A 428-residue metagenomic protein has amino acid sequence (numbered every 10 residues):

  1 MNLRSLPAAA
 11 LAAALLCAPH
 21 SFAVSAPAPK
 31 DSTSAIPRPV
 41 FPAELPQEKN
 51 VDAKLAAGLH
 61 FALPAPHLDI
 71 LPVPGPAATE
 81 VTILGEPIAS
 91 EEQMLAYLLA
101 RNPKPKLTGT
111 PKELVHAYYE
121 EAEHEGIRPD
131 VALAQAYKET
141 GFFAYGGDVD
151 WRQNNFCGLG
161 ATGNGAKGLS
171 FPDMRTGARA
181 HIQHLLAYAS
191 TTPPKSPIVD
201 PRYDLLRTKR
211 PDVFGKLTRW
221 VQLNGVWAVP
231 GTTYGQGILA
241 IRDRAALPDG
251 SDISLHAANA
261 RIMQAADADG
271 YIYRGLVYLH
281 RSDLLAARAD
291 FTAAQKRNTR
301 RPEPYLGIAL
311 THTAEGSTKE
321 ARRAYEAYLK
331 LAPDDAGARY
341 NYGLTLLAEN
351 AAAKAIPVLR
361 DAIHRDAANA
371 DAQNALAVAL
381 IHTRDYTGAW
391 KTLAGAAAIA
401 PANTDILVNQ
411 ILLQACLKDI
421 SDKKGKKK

Functional and structural regions predicted by a protein language model:
N2, F22-M263: Catalytic cores of secreted/periplasmic lytic hydrolases that degrade extracellular macromolecules
A260-R261, A293-A294, A327-Y328, D361-A362 (+1 more regions): Canonical positions in the second alpha-helix
H280, A314-E315, A348-E349, H382-T383 (+1 more regions): Register position in tetratricopeptide repeats
